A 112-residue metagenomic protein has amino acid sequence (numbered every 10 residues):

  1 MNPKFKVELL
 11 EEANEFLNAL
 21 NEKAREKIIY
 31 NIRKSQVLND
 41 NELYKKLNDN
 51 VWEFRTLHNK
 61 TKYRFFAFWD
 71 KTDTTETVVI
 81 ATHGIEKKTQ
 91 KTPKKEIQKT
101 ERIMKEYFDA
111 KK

Functional and structural regions predicted by a protein language model:
M1-K62, K71-V79, E86-K112: Basic, Lys/Arg-enriched alpha-helical interface segments
